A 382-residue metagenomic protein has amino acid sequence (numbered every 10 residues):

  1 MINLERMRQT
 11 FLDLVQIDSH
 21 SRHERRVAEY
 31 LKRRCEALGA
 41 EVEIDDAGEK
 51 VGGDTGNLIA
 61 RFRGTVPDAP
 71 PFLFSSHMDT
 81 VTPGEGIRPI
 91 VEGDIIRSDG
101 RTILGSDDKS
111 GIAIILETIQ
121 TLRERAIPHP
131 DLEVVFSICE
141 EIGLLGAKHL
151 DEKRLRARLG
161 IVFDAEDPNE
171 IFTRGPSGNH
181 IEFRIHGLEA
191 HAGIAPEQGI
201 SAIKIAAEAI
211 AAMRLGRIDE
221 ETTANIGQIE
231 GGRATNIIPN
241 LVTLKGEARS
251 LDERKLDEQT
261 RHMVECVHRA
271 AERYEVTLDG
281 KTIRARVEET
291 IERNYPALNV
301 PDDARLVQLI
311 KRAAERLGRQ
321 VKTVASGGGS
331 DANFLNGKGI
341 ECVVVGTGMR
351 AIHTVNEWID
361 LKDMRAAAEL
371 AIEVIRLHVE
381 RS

Functional and structural regions predicted by a protein language model:
M1-R25, R293, R350-T354: N-terminal capping segment at the start of a domain
H20-D68: A non-catalytic alpha/beta surface segment that caps or lines the substrate-entry region of metallo-dependent hydrolase
G48, M78-T80, V135-G143, A165-D167 (+2 more regions): Acidic, glycine-rich active-site loops and adjacent beta-strand->loop/helix elements that engage anionic groups
G53-N57, R61, D68-F136, D151: Active-site metal-coordination/substrate-binding segment of hydrolases, especially metallo-dependent peptidases
D79-D94, F172-R184, K311-R312, V343: Acidic-glycine-rich active-site phosphate/pyrophosphate-binding loop
V91-I103, H186-A190, L317-G318, M349-H353: Glycine/charged-rich beta-loop-alpha catalytic/anionic-binding loops adjacent to active sites
T102-P176, I218, A224, T235-N236 (+2 more regions): Acidic/histidine-rich catalytic neighborhood of metal-dependent amide-processing enzymes
A202-S382: Metal-dependent amide/peptide-bond hydrolase catalytic core, centered on the "pita-bread" metallohydrolase fold
